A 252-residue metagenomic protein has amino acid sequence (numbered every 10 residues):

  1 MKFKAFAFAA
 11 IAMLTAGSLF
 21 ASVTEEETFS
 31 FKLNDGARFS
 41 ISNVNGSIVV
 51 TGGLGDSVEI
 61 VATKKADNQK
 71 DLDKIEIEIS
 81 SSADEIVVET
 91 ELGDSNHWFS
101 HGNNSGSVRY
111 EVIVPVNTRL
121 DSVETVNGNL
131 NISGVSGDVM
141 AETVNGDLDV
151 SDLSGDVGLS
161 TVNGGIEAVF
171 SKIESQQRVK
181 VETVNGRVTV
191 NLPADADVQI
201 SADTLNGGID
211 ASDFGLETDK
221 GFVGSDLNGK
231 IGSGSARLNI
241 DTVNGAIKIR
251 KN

Functional and structural regions predicted by a protein language model:
M1-N252: Intrinsically disordered, low-complexity terminal regions
